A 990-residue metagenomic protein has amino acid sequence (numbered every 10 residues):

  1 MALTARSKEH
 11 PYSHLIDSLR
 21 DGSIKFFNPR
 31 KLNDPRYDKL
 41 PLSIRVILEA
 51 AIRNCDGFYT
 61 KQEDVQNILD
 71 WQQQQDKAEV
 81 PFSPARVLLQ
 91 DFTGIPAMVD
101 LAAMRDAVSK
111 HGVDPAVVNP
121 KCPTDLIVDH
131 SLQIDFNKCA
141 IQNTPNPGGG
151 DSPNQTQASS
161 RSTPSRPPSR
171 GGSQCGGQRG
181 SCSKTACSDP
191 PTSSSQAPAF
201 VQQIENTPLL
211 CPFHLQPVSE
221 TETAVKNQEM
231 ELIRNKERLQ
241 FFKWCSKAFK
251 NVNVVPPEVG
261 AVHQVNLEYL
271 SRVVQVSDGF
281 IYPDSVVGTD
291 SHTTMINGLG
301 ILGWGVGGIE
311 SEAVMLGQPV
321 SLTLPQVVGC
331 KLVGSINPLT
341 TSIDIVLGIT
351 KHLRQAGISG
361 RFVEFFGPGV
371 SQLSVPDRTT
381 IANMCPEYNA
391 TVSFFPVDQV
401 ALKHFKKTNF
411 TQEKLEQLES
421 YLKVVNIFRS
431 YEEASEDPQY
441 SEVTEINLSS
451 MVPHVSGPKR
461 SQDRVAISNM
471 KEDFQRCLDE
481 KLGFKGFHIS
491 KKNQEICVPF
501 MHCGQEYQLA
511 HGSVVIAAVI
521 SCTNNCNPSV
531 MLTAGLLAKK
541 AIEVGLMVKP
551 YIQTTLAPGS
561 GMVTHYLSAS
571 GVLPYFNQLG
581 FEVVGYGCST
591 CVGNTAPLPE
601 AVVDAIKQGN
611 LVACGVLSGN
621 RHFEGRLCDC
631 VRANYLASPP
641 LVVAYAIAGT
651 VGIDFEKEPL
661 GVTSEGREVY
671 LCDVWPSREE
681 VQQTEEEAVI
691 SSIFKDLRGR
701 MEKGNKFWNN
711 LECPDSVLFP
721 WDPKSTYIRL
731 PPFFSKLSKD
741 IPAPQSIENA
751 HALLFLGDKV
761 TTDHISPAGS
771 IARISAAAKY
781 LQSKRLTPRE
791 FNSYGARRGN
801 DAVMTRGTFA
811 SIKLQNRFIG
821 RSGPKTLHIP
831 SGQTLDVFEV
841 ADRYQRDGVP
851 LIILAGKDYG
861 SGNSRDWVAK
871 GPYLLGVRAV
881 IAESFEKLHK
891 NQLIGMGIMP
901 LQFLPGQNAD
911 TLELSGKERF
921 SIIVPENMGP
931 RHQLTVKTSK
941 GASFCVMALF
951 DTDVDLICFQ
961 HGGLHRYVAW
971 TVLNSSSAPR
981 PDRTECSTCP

Functional and structural regions predicted by a protein language model:
M1-P990: Fe-S-dependent hydro-lyases/dehydratases of central metabolism
